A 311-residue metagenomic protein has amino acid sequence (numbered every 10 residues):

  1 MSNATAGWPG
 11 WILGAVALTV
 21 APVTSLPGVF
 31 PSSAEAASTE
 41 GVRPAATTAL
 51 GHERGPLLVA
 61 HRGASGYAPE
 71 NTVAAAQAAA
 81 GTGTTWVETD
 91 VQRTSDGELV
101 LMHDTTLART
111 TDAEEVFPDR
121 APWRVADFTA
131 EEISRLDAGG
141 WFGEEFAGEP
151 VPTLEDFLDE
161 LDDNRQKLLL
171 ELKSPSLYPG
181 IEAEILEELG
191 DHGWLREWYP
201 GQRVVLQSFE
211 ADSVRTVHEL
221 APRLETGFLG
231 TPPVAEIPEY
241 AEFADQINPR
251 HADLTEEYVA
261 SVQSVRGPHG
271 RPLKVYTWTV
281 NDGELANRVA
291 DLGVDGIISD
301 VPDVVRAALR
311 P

Functional and structural regions predicted by a protein language model:
S2-A17, A21-P311: Phosphate-group recognition and catalysis centered on beta-loop-alpha active-site segments
